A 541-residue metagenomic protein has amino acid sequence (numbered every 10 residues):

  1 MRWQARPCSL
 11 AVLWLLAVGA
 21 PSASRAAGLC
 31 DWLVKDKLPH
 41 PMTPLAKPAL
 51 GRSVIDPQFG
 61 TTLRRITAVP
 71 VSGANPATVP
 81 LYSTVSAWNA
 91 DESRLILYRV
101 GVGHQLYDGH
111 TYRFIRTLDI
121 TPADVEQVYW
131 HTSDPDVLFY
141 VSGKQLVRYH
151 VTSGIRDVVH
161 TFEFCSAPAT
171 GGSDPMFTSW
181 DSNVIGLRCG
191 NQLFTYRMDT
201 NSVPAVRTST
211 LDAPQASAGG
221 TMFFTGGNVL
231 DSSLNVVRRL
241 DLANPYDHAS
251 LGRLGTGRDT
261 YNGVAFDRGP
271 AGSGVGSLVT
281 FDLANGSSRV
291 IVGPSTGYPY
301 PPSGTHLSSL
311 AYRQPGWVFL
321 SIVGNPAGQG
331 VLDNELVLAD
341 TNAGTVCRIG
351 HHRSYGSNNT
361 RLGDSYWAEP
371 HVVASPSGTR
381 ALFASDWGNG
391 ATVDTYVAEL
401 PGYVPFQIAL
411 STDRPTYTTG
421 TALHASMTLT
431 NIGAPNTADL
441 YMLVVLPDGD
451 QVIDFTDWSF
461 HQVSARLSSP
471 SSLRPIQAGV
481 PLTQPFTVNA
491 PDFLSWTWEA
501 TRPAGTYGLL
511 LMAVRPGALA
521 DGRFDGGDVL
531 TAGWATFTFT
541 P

Functional and structural regions predicted by a protein language model:
L33-R65: Blade/loop signatures of beta-propeller domains
P76, Y82-T84, R99-G143: Blade-loop segments of beta-propeller domains
V79-D91, D124-D134, P168-S182, A213-G219 (+3 more regions): Structural signature of eukaryotic scaffold interfaces centered on beta-propeller domains
L95-Y98, F139-Y140, G186-L187, F223-T225 (+3 more regions): Residue position within the beta-strands of beta-propeller blades
V102-Y107, K144-H150, G190-R197, G226-N235 (+3 more regions): Structural motif
I120-Q192, L211: Asp-box/WD-like beta-propeller blade repeats and closely related beta-sheet repeat scaffolds
S273-V279, S288-G356: Loop/turn-rich, solvent-exposed surfaces of beta-rich toroidal or solenoidal domains
G363-V404: Blade-level signature of beta-propeller repeat domains, shared across WD40, Kelch, NHL, RCC1 and BNR/Asp-box propellers
